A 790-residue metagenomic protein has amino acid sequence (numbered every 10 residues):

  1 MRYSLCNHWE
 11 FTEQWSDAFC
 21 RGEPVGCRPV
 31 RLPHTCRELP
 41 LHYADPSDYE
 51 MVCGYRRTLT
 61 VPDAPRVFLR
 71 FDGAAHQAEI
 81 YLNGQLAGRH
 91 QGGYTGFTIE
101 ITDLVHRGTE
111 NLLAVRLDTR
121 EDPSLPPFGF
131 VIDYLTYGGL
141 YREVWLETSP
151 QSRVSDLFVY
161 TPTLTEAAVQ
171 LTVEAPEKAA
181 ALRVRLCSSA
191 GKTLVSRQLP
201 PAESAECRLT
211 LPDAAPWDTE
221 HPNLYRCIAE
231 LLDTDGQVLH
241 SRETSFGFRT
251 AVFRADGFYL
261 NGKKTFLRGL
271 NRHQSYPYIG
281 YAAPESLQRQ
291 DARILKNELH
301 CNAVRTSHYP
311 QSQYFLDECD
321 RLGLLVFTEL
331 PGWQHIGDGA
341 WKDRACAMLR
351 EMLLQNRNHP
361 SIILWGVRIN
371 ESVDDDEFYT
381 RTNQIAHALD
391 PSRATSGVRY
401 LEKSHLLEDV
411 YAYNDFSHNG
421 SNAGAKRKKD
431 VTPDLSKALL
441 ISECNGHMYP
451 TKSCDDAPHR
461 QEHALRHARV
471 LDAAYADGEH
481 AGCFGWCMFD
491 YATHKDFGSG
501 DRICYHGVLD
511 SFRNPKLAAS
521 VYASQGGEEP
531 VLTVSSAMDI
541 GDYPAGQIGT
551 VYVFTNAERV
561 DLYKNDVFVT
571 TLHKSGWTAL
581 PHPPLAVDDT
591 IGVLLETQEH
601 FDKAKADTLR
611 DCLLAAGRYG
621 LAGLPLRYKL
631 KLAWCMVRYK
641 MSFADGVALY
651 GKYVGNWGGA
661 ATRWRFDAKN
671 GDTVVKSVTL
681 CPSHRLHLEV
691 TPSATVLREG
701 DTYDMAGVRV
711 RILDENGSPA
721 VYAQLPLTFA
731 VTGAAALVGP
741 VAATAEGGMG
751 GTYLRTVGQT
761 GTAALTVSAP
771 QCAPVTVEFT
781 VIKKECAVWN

Functional and structural regions predicted by a protein language model:
M1-L39, R116, A464-L471, R513 (+2 more regions): Accessory carbohydrate-binding/adhesion or oligomerization-edge regions at the termini of glycan-active proteins
Y3-S16, P46, E50-V154, L324-F327 (+4 more regions): Accessory beta-strand-rich segments of carbohydrate-active enzymes
C36-T58, P65-F71, A75-L82, G88-R89 (+8 more regions): Active-site-adjacent substrate/metal-binding segments within catalytic domains of carbohydrate-active enzymes
L82, E166-L199, C207, G549-T571 (+3 more regions): Beta-strand-rich binding/interaction modules
H106-E110, E174-V252: Extended acidic/polar, glycine-enriched regions that form or flank non-catalytic beta-rich accessory modules
L171-V173, A229-E230, V551-T555, D704-V721 (+2 more regions): Beta-strand-rich structural segments
A180-R183, E220-Y225, I548, N556 (+7 more regions): Short flexible loop/turn segments that cap and initiate beta-strands
R293-L295, A303-Q525, E529-G549, T571 (+1 more regions): Substrate-binding/catalytic cleft of secreted carbohydrate-active enzymes, primarily glycoside hydrolases
